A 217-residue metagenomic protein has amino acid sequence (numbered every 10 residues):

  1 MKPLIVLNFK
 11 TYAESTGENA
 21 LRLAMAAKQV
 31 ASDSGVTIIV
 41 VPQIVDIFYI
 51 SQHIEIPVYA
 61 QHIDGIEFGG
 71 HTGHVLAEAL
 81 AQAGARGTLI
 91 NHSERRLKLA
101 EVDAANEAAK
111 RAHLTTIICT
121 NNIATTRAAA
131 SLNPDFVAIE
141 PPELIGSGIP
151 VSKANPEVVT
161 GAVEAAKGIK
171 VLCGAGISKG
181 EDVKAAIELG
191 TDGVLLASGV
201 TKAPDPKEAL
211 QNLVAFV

Functional and structural regions predicted by a protein language model:
M1-V75, T116, A124-P134, T201-K202: Conserved N-terminal beta1-alpha1 strand-loop-helix module at the mouth
K10, Q43, L80, E140 (+3 more regions): Conserved, mostly hydrophobic/aromatic
T16-L23, P42-Q52, F68-E78, S93-A108 (+5 more regions): Active-site-adjacent beta->alpha loops and helix N-cap segments on the catalytic face of soluble alpha/beta enzymes
D33, A83, A112, L132 (+1 more regions): Structural motif
V41, I117-T120, A138-E140, G174: Short, conserved beta-strand edge motifs with alternating hydrophobic and charged residues
P57, R86, T115, D135 (+2 more regions): Residue-level detector of anion-binding/catalytic polar loops
R86-L97, F136-I149, L189-A209: Glycine-rich phosphate-binding active-site loops on the catalytic face of alpha/beta enzymes
T120-N133, C173, I177-V194: Catalytic cores of alpha/beta
